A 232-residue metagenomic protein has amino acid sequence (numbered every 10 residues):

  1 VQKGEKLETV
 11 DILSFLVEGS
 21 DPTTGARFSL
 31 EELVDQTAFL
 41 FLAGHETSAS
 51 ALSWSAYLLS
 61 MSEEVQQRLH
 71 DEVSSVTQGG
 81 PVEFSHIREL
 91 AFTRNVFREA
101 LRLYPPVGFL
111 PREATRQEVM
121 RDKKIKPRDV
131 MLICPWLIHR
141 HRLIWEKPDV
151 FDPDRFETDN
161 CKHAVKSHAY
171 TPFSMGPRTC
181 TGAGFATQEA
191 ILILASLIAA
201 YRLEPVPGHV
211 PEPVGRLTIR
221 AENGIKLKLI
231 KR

Functional and structural regions predicted by a protein language model:
V1-A51, L90, R155-T158: Conserved cytochrome P450 catalytic core segment spanning the I/J/K helices
K3-S14, Y57-V107, A114, R121-V130 (+4 more regions): Cytochrome P450 I-helix active-site segment
L42-S48, K123-K124, M131, T179-F185: Acyl activation and transfer enzymes in specialized metabolism, enriched for ANL adenylate-forming modules
T47-E72, A183-Y201: Cytochrome P450 catalytic-core helices
I133-C161: Conserved cytochrome P450 K-helix/beta-meander segment immediately N-terminal to the heme-binding cysteine loop
G224-R232: C-terminal helix/juxtamembrane-tail motif
